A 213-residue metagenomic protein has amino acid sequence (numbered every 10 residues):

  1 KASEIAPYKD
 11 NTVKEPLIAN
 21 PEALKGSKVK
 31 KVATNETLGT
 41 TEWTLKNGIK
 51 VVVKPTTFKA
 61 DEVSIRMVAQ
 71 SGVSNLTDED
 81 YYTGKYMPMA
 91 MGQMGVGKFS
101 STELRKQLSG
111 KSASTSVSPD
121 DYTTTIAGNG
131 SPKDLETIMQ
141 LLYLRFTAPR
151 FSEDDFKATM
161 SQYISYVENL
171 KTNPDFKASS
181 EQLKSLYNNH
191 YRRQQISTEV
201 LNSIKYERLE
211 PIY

Functional and structural regions predicted by a protein language model:
K1, K59-G92, V96-A148, T159-E168 (+1 more regions): M16 family metallopeptidases and their MPP-like homologs
K1-T77: Proteolytic maturation boundary segments
I18-W43, K184-Y213: Histidine-acidic residue clusters that define the catalytic metal-binding segment of zinc metallopeptidase domains
N47, E103, R208: Ca2+-coordinating acidic residues in Ca2+-binding motifs
V53-K54, A113-V117, E210-Y213: Short beta-strand/turn micro-motifs at beta-sheet edges
